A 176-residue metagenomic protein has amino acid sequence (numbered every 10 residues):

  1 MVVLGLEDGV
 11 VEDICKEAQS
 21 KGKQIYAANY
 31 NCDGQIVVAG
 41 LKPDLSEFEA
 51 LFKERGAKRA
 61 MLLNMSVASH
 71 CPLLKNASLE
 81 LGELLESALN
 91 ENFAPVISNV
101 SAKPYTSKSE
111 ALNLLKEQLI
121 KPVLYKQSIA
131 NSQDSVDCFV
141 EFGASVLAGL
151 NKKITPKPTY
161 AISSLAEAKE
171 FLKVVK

Functional and structural regions predicted by a protein language model:
M1-Q118: Alpha/beta catalytic cores of group-transfer enzymes, especially the acyltransferase/condensing modules of polyketide
L89-K176: Acyltransferase/transacylase module recognition
